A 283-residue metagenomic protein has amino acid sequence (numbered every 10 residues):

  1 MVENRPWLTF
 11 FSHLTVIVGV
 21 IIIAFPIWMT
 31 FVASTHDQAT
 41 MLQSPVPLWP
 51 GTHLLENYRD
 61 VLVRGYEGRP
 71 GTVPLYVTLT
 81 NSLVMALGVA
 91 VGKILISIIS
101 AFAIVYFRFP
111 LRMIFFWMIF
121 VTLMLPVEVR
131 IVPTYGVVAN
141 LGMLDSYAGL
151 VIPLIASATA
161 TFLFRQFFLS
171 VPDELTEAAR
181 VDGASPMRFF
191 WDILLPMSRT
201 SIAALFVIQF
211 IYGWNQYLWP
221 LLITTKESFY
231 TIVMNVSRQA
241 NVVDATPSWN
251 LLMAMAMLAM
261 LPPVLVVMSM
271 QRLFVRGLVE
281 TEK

Functional and structural regions predicted by a protein language model:
N4, L8-K283: A structural signal for multi-pass alpha-helical bundles of membrane permease subunits that mediate small-molecule
